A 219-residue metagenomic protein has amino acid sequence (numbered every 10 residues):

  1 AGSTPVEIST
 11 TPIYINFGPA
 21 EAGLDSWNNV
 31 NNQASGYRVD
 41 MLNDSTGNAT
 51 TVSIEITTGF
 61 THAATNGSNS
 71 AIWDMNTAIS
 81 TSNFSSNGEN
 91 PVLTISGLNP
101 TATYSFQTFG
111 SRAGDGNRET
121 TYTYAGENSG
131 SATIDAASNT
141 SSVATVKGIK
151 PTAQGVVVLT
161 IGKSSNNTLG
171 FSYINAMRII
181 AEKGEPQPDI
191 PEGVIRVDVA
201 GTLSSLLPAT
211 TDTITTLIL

Functional and structural regions predicted by a protein language model:
P5-N87, G148-L219: Low-complexity, Gly/Ser/Thr/Pro- and Asn/Asp-enriched, turn/coil-prone segments that serve as flexible N-terminal
T81, S86-G88, V92-T94, R112-G114 (+1 more regions): Surface-exposed molecular-recognition determinants
G88, T101, A137-S141, T152-Q154: Solvent-exposed, conformationally flexible loop/turn segments
L93-S96, G110-G130: Short, surface-exposed beta-strand/strand-loop-strand elements in extracellular ectodomains
I95-N99, G148-K150: Short, flexible loop/turn segments at beta-strand junctions in immunoglobulin-like and fibronectin type III
L98-Q107: Extended extracellular/luminal ectodomain segments enriched in beta-structured repeat modules
T103, N117-T121, V194: Exposed beta-strand and adjacent loop surfaces of beta-rich binding modules that mediate intermolecular recognition
N128-K150: Extracellular carbohydrate recognition and processing domains and analogous Trp-centered ligand-binding platforms
